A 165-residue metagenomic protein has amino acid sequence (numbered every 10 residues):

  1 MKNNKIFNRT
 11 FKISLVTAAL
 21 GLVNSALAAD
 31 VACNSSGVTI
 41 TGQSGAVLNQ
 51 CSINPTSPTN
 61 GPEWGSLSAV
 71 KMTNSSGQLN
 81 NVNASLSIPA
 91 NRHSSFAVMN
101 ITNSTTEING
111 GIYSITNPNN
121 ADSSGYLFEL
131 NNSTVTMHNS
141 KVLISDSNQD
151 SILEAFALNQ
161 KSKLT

Functional and structural regions predicted by a protein language model:
M1-L27: Gram-negative bacterial Sec-dependent N-terminal signal peptides
L27-A28, A46: Disulfide-bonded cysteine motifs in exported proteins
V31-T39, N54-K71, S85-N100, I115-N132 (+1 more regions): Extracellular beta-strand/beta-solenoid scaffold signature
S44-A46, V70-G77, T105-T106, V135 (+1 more regions): Beta-strand repeat architectures
G45-I53, S76, I112: Acidic, glycine-rich low-complexity segments
